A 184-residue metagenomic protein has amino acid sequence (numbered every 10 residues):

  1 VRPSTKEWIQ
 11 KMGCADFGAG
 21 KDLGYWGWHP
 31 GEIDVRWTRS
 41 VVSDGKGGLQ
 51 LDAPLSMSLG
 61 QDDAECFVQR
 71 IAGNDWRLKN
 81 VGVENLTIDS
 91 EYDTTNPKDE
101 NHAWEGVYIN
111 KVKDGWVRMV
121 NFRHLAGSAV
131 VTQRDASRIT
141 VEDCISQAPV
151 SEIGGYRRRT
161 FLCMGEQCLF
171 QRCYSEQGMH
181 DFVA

Functional and structural regions predicted by a protein language model:
S4-W8: Short, charged beta-turn/beta-strand-edge "cap" motif at the junction between a beta-strand and an adjacent loop
Q10-E100, W104: Small/polar beta-strand repeat architecture
V83, G115-M119, R138-E142, G165-C173 (+1 more regions): All-beta strand scaffolds that present successive hydrophobic residues in beta-strands
Y92-K98, A126-T132, P149-R159, Q167 (+1 more regions): Short glycine/acidic-rich loop motifs that flank beta-strands on beta-rich extracellular proteins
